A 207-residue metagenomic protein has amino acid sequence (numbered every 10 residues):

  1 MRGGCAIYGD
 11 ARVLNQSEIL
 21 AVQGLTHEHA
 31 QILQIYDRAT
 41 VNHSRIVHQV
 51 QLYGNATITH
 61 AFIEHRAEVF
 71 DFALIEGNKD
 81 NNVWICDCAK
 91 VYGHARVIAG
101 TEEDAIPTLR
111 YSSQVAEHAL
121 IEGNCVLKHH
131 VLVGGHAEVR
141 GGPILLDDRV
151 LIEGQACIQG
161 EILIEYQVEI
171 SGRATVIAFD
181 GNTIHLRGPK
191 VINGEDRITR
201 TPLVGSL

Functional and structural regions predicted by a protein language model:
C5, A11, S17, Q23 (+29 more regions): Residues at the loop-to-beta-strand transition
